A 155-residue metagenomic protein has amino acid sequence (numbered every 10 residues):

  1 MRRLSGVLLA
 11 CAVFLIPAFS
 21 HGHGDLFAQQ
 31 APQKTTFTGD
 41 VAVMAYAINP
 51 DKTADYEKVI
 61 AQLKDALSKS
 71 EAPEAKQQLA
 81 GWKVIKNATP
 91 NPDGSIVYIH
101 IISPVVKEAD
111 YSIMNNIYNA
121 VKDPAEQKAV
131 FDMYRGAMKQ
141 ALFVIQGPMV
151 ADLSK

Functional and structural regions predicted by a protein language model:
M1-L4: Positively charged n-region of N-terminal signal peptides that target proteins for export
L8-D25: Bacterial N-terminal signal peptides
H21-P32, D152: Sec-dependent signal peptide cleavage junction
F27-G39, S68-Y98: Short, glycine- and small/hydrophobic-rich beta-strand elements in well-ordered beta-sheets
F37-P50: Acidic/histidine-rich, surface-exposed loop or edge segments in extracytoplasmic proteins
V41, T53, E57-I60, K64 (+2 more regions): Extracytoplasmic/secreted envelope proteins and their assembly/folding machinery, especially bacterial periplasmic
I48-P50, I60-Q62, A88, H100-V106: A mature extracytoplasmic/lumenal domain signature
K64-A80, G94-S95, I101-K155: An amphipathic, aromatic/His-enriched active-site/gating alpha helix that lines ligand/cofactor pockets
